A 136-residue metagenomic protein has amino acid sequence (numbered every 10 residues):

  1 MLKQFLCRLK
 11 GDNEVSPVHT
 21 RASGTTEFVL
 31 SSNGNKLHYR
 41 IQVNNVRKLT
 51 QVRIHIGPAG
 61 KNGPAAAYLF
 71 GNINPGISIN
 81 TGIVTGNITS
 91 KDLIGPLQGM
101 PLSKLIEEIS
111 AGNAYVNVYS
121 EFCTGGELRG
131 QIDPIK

Functional and structural regions predicted by a protein language model:
M1-V52, I56-K136: Metal-centered catalytic cores of metalloenzymes
